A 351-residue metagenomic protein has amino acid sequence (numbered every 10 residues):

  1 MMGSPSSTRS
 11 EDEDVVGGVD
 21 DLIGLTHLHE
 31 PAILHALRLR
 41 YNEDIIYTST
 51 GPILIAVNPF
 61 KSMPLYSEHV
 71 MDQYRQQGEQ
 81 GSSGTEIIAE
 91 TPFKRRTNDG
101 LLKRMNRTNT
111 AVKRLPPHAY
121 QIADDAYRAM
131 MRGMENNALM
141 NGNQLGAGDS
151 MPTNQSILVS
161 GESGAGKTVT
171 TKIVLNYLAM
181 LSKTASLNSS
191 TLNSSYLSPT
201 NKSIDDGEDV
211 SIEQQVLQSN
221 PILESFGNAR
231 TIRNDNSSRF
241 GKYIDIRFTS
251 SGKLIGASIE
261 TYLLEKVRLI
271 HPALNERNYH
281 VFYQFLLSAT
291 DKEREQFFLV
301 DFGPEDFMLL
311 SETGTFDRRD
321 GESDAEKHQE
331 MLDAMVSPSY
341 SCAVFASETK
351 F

Functional and structural regions predicted by a protein language model:
M2-F351: N-terminal switch/interaction subdomains of large nucleotide-dependent motors and GTPases
